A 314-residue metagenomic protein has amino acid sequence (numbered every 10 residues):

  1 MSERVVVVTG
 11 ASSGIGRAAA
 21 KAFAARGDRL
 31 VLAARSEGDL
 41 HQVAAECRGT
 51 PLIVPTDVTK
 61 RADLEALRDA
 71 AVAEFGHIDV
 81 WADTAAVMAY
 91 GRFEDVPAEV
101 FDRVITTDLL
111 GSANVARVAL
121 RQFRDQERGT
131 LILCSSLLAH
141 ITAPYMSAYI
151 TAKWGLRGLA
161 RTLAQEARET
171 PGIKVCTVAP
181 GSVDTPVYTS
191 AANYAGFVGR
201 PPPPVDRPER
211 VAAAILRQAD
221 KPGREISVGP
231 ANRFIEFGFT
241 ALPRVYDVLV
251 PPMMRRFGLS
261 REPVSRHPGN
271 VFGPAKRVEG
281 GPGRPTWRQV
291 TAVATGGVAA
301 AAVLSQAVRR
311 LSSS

Functional and structural regions predicted by a protein language model:
S12-S13: Conserved glycine-rich cofactor-binding loop
R26-Q42: Conserved glycine-rich Rossmann-like NAD(P)H-binding loop of the short-chain dehydrogenase/reductase
T56-A66, A98: The beta1-alpha1 cofactor-binding region of Rossmann-like NAD(H)/NADP(H)-dependent oxidoreductases
R92-F93, V100-D102: Substrate-binding pocket helix/loop in short-chain dehydrogenase/reductase
A116, A152: Active-site helix of classical SDR
S136: Residue(s) in the substrate-gating loop at a strand-loop-helix junction that position the organic substrate next
E169-R261: SDR active-site lid
